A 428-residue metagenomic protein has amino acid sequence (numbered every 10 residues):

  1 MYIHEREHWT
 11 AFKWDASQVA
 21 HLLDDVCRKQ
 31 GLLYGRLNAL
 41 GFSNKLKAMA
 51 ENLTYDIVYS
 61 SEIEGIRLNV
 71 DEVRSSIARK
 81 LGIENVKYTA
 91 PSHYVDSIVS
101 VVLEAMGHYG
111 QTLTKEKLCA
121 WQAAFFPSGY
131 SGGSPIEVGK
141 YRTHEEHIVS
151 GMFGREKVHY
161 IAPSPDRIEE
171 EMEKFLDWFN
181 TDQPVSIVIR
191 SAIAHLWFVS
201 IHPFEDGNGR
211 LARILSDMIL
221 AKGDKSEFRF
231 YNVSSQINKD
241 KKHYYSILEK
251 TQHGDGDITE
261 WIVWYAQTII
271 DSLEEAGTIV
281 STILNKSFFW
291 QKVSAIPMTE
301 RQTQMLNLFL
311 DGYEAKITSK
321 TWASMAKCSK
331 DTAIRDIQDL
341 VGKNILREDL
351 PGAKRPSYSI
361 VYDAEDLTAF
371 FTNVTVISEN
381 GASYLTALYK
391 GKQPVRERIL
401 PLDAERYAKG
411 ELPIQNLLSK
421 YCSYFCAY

Functional and structural regions predicted by a protein language model:
M1-V395, L402-K409, P413-Y428: FIC/Doc superfamily catalytic core
